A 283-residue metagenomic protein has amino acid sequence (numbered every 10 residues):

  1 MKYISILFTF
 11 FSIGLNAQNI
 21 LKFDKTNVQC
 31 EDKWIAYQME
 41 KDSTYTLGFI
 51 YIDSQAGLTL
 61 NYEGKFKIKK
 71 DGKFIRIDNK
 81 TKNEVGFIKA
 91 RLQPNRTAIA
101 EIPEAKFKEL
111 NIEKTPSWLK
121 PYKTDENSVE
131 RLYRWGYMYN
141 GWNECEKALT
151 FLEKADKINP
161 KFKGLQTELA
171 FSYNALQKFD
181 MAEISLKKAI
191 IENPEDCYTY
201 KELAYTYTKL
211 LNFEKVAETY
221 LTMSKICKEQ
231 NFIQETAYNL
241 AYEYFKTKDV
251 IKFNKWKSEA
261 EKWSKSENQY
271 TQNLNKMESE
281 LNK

Functional and structural regions predicted by a protein language model:
L21-L132, W142-F151: Long, contiguous interaction/recruitment modules in multidomain scaffold/adaptor proteins
E126, P160, P194, K228-N231 (+1 more regions): Short coil turns that delineate tetratricopeptide repeat
R131, L165, T199, I233-T236 (+1 more regions): TPR alpha-solenoid repeat register
R134, E168, E202, T236-N239 (+1 more regions): Canonical tetratricopeptide repeat
K154-A155, K188-A189, T222-I226, E259-A260: Canonical positions in the second alpha-helix
